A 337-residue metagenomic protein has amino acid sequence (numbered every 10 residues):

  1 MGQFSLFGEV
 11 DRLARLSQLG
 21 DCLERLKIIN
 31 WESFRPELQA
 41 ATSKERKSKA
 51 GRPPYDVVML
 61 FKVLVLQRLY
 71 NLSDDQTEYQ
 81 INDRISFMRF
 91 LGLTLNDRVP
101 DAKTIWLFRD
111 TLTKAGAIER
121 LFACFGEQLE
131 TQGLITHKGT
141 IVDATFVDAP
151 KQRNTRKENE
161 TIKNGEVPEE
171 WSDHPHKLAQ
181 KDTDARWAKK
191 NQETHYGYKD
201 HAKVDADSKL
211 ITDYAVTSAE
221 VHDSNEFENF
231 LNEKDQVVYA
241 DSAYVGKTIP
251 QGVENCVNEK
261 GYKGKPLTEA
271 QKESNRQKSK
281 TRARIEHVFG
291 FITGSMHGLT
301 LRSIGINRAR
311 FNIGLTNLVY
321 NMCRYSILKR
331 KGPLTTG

Functional and structural regions predicted by a protein language model:
M1-F34, A40, L328-G337: Charged, often Cys/His-bearing segments associated with DNA-binding zinc-finger transcription factors
R15, G51-M59, D97-P100, Q277 (+2 more regions): Secondary-structure capping and boundary motifs in well-ordered enzyme cores
E24-V65, L69, T104: Basic, short loop/linker segments at the boundary and entry of helix-turn-helix/winged-helix-like folds
R46-V57, N71-D110: Trp/Phe/Arg-rich N-terminal binding region typifying the photolyase-homology
K47-R52, K260-E269, G332, G337: Arg/Lys-rich, glycine/proline-spaced intrinsically disordered segments in nuclear chromatin/transcription regulators
Y79-N82, G92, P100-Q251, N258: Polybasic low-complexity intrinsically disordered regions
K157, I306-A309, L315-N317, C323 (+1 more regions): C-terminal domain-tail junction helix/linker
T161-K163, Q236-V237, S242-G314: Helix-centered, glycine/charged polyanion-binding patches within enzymatic domains that contact phosphate-containing
